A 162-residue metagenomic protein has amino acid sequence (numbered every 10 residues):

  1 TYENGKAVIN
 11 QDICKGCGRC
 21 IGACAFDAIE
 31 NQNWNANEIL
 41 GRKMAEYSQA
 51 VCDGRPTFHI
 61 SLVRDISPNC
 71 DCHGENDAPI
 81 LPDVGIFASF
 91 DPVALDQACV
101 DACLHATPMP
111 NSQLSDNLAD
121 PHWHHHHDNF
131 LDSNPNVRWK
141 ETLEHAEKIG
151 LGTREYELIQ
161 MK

Functional and structural regions predicted by a protein language model:
T1-K162: Extended, low-polarity segments enriched in aliphatic/aromatic residues
